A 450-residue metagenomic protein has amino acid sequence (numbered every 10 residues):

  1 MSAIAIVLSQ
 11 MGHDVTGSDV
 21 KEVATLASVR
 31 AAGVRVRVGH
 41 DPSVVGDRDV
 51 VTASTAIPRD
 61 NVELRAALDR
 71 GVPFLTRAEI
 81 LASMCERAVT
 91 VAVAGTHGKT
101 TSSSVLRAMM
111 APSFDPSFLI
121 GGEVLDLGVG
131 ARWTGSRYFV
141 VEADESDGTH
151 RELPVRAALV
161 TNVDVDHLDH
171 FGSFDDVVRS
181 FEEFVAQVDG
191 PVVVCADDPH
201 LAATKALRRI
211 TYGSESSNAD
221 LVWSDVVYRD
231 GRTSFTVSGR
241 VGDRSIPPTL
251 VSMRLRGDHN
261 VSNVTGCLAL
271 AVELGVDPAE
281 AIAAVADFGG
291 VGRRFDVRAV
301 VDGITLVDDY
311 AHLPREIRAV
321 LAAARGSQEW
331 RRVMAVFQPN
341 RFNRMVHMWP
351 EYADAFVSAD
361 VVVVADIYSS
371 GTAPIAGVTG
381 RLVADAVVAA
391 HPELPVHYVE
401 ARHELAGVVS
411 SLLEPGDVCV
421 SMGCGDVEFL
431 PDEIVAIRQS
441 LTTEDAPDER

Functional and structural regions predicted by a protein language model:
V7, M11, R151, R229-V361 (+1 more regions): Nucleotide phosphate-binding/pyrophosphate-handling subdomain across enzymes that bind or process nucleotide phosphates
V7-M11, R30, V44, T55-A196 (+3 more regions): Phosphate-binding loop of NTP-binding sites
M11-S28, P116, S369: NAD(P)-binding Rossmann-fold cofactor-contacting core
T16-D19, R37-H40, L75-A82, L119-G122 (+6 more regions): Beta-strand->loop->alpha-helix junctions that form or flank phosphate-binding loops in nucleotide-handling enzymes
R30-G46: Glycine-rich, highly charged phosphate/nucleotide-binding loops
V45-V50, R137, E414-D417: Short acidic/histidine-rich motifs immediately flanking catalytic phosphotransfer sites in two-component signaling
A66-V72, D176, Q187-G190, A319-Q328 (+1 more regions): P-loop/Walker A phosphate-binding loop and immediately adjacent motor/lid segment at beta-alpha junctions
R208, A353-P415: C-terminal helical cap/extension that packs against the catalytic core of soluble nucleotide-cofactor enzymes
